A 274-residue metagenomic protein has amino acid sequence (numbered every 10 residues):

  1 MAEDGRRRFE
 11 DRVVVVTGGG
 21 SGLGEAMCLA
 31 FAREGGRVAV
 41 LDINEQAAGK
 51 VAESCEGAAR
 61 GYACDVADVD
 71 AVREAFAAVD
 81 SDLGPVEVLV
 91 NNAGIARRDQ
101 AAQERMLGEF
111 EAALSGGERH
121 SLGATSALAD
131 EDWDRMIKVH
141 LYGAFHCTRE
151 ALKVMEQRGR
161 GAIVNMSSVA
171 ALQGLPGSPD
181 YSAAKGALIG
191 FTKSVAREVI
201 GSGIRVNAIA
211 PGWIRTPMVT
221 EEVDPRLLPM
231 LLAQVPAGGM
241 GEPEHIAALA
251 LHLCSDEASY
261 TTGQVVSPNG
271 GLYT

Functional and structural regions predicted by a protein language model:
A2-R6, G94, Q173, L251 (+1 more regions): Short C-terminal tail/terminal secondary-structure segment of NAD(P)H-dependent dehydrogenase/reductase domains
E45-Q46, Y62-F76, D130, E244-H245: The beta1-alpha1 cofactor-binding region of Rossmann-like NAD(H)/NADP(H)-dependent oxidoreductases
Q100-T125, A129-D134, L231: Substrate-binding pocket helix/loop in short-chain dehydrogenase/reductase
T148, A184, T192: Active-site helix of classical SDR
K153, R197-E198, S259: Alpha-helical segment proximal to the catalytic Tyr-Lys
S168: Residue(s) in the substrate-gating loop at a strand-loop-helix junction that position the organic substrate next
I200, R205, P236, T261-G263: Short, small/polar-rich loop/turn modules that mediate ligand/substrate recognition or access, typified
